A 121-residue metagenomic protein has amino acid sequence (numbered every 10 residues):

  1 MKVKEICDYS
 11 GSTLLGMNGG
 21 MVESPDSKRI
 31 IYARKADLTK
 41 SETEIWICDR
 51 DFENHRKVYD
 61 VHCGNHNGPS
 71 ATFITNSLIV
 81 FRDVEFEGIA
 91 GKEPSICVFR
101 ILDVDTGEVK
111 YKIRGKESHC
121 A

Functional and structural regions predicted by a protein language model:
M1-A121: Sequence signature of WD/YWTD-type beta-propeller architectures
